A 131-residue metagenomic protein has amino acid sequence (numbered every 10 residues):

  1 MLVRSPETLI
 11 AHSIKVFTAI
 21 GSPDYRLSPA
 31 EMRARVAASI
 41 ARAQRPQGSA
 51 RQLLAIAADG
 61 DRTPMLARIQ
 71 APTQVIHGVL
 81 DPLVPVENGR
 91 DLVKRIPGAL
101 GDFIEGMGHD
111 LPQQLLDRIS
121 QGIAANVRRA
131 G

Functional and structural regions predicted by a protein language model:
M1-A38: Helix-rich cap/lid subdomain of alpha/beta-hydrolase
A38-R62: Hydrophobic, aromatic-rich cap/lid helix
T63-R68: The feature captures the conserved acid-bearing segment of alpha/beta-hydrolase catalytic domains
I69, V75-H77, D81: Short beta-strand/loop motif that positions the catalytic acidic residue of the alpha/beta-hydrolase fold
Q70-A71, G98: Active-site acidic short loop of glycosyltransferases
P82-N88: Conserved alpha/beta-hydrolase "acid-adjacent" motif
G98-G131: Catalytic active-site module of serine/aspartate enzymes centered on a nucleophile-bearing elbow/loop
